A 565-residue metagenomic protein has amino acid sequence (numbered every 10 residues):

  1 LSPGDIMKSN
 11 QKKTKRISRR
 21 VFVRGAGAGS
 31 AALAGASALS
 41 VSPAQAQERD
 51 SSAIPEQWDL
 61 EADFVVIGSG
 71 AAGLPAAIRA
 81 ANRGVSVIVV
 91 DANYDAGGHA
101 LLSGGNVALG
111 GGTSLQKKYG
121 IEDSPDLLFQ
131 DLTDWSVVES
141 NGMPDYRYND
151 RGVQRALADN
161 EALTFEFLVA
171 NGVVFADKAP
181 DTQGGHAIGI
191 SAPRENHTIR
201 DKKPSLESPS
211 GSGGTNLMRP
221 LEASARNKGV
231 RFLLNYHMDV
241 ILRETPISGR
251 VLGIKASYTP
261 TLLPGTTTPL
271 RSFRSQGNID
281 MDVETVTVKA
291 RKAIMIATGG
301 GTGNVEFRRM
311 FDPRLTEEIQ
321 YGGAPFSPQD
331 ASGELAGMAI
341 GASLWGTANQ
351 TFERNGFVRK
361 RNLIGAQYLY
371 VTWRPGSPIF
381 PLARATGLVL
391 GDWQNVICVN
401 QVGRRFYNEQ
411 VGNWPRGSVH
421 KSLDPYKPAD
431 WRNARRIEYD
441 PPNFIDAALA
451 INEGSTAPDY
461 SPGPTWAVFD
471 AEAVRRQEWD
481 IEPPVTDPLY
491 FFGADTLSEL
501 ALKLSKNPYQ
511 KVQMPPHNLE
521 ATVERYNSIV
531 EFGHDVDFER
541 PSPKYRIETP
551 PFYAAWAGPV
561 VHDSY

Functional and structural regions predicted by a protein language model:
S9-S30: N-terminal secretory signal peptides and thylakoid transit peptides that target proteins across membranes
W58-G70: Beta1/beta-strand and adjacent pyrophosphate-binding region of the FAD-binding site in flavoprotein oxidoreductases
N82-L101: Glycine-rich FAD pyrophosphate-binding loop
L102-D131: N-terminal glycine-rich dinucleotide-binding loop that anchors FAD/FMN and/or NAD(P) in oxidoreductases
E122-P193, K503-P515, A521-R525: Rossmann-like flavin
V153-T285, V305-E306, F357-V358, Y368-L369 (+2 more regions): Conserved redox-cofactor binding core of oxidoreductases
L262-I364: Glycine-rich loop(s) and the adjacent beta-strand/alpha-helix scaffold that form part
E334, I340-N507: An anion/pyrophosphate-binding glycine-rich loop and adjacent beta-alpha core in soluble alpha-beta enzymes
